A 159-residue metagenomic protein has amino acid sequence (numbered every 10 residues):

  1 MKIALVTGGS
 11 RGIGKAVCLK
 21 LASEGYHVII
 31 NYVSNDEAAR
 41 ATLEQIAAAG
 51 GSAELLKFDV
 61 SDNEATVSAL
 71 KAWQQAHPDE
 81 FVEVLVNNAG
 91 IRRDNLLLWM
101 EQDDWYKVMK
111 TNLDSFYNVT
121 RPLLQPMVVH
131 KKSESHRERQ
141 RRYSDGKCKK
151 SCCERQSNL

Functional and structural regions predicted by a protein language model:
K2, G51-S52, P78-E83, M127-Q140 (+1 more regions): Active-site loop of short-chain dehydrogenase/reductase
S10-G12: Conserved glycine-rich cofactor-binding loop
E24-A41: Conserved glycine-rich Rossmann-like NAD(P)H-binding loop of the short-chain dehydrogenase/reductase
D36-E37, K57-A69, Q102: The beta1-alpha1 cofactor-binding region of Rossmann-like NAD(H)/NADP(H)-dependent oxidoreductases
N88-R93: Conserved NAD(P)H cofactor-binding loop of Rossmann-fold oxidoreductase domains
L96-L97, D104-Y106: Substrate-binding pocket helix/loop in short-chain dehydrogenase/reductase
T120-R121: A short, exposed helix-loop element centered on a Lys and neighboring polar residues
